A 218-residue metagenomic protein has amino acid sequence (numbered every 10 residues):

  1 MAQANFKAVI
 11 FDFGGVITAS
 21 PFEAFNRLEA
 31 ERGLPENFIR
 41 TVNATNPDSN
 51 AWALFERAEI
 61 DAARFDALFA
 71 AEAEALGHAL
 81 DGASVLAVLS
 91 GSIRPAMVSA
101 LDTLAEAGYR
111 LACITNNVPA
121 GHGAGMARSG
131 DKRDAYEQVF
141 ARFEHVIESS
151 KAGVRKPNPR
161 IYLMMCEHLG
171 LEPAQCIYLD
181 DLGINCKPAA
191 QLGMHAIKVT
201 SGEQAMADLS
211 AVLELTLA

Functional and structural regions predicted by a protein language model:
M1-F6, F11, V118, H122-A218: Asp-based, Mg2+/Mn2+-dependent phosphohydrolase catalytic module
Q3-S99, E106-A107, V118, H122: N-terminal helical cap/lid subdomain that shapes the substrate entry/recognition surface in HAD-like hydrolases
D12-G15, A58, L104, C113 (+2 more regions): Generic structural signal for small/hydrophobic residues in well-ordered secondary structure, especially within
I39, A83, I114, Q175-C176 (+1 more regions): Residue-level detector of family-conserved "landmark" positions at structurally sensitive sites
S99-D102, E106, E167, K187: Surface-exposed alpha-helical segments enriched in charged/polar residues
L101, L111, C176: Short hydrophobic/aromatic beta-strand element in the GNAT-like acyltransferase core that lines or flanks the acyl-donor
R110-A112, H195: Proline-centered loop/turn at the N-terminus of a beta-strand
